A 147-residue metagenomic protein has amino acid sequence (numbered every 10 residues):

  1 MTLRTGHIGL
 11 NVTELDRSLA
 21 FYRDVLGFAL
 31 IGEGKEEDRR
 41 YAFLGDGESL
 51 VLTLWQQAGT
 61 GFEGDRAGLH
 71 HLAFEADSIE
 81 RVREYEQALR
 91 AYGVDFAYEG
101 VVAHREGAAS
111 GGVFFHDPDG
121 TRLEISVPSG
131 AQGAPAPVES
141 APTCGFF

Functional and structural regions predicted by a protein language model:
M1-D16, L69-L72, S129-F147: N-terminal beta-strand motif that seeds the catalytic metal site of vicinal oxygen chelate
R4-T13, A42-G45, E63-R90, S110-H116: Vicinal oxygen chelate
H7, L26, E124: Short catalytic micro-motifs in class I SAM-dependent methyltransferases
N11-L52, Q56-Q57: Core segments of cupin and vicinal oxygen chelate
L19-A20, R83, L123: Alpha-helical elements of the RecA-like P-loop NTPase motor core of helicases
R40, G59-T60, G100-R105: Short, solvent-exposed loop/turn elements at beta->coil junctions and helix N-caps that rim active or binding pockets
Q56-T60, S129-G130: A short, sequence-level motif marking secondary-structure junctions
E86-F147: Vicinal oxygen chelate
